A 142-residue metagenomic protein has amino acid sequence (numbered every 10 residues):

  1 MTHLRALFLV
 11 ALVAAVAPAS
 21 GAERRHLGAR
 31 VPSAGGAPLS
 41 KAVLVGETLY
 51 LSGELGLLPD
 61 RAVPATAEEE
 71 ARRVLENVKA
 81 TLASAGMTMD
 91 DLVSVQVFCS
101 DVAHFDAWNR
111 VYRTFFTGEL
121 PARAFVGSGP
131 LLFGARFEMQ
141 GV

Functional and structural regions predicted by a protein language model:
M1-H3: N-terminal secretory signal peptides that target proteins for export/translocation
R5-E76, A80-V93, F98-V142: N-terminal presequence-like segments and the immediate start of the first folded domain
